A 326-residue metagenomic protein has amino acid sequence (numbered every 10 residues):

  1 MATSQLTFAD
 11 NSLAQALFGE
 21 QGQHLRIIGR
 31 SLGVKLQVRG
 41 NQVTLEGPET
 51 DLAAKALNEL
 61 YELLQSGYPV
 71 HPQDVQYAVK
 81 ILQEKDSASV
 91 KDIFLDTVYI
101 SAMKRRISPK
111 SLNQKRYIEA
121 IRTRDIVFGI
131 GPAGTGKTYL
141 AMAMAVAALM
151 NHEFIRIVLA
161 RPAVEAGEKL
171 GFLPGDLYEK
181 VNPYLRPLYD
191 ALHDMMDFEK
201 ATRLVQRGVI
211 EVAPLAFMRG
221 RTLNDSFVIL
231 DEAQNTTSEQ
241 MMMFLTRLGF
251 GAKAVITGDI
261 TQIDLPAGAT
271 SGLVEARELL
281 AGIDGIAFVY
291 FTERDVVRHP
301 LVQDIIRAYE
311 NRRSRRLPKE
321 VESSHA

Functional and structural regions predicted by a protein language model:
M1-Q15: Short glycine-/aliphatic-rich beta-strand segments at the starts of folded cytosolic domains
A2, L6, V43, Y68-H71 (+4 more regions): Intrinsically disordered, low-complexity mixed-charge segments
F8-D10, V38-G40, G47, R161 (+2 more regions): Flexible glycine-/small-residue-rich
L13-L32: Short amphipathic alpha-helix segments
G33-K35, F288-V289: A short linear hydrophobic-aromatic micro-motif
L36-F94: Interdomain "pre-motor" coupling segment immediately N-terminal to P-loop NTPase/helicase cores
Q76-K110, I118, R122: Proteins enriched for Cys/Gly/acidic motifs involved in redox and nucleic-acid/cofactor modification
A102-L112, A120-L230, Q234-A326: Conserved helicase motor core of SF1/SF2 NTP-dependent helicases
